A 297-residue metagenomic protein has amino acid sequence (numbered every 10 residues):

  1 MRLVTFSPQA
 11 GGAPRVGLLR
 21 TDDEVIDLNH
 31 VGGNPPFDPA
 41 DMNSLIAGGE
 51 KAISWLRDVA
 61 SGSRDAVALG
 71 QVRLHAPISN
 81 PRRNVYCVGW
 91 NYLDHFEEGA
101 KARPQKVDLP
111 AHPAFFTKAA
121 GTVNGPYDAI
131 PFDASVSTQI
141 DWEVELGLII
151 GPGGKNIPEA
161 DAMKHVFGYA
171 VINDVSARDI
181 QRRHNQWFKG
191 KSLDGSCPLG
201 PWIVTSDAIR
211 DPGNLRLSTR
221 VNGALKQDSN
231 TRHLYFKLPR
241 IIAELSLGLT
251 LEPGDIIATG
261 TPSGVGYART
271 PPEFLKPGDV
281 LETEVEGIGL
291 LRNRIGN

Functional and structural regions predicted by a protein language model:
M1-L109, P113, E282: N-terminal non-catalytic cap/leader segment that marks the start of a structured domain
V4, L74-P77, R103-K106, I130-I140 (+3 more regions): A generic local secondary-structure boundary/capping motif
S7, C87-V88, T117, E143-G151 (+2 more regions): Short beta-strand segments
Q9-A10, L19-E24, I150-P152, V221-G223 (+1 more regions): Short acidic-glycine loop/turn motifs at beta-strand connectors
A13-P14, E50, S54-R57, V67 (+4 more regions): Catalytic-pocket segment enriched in acidic/His residues
L109-Y127: A gly/proline- and charged-residue-enriched helix-loop-helix capping module
G125-A162, F167, I172-V175: Non-heme Fe(II) oxygenase catalytic core, chiefly the N-lobe of the double-stranded beta-helix
